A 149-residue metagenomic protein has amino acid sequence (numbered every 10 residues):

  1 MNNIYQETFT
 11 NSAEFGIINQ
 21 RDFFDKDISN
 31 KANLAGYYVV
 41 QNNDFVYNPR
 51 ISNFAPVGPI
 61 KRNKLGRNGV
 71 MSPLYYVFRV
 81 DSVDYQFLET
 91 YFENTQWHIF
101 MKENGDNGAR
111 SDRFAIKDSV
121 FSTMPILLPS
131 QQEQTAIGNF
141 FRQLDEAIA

Functional and structural regions predicted by a protein language model:
M1-Q6, T10-F45: Sequence-specific dsDNA recognition surfaces
A35-W97, R110: A short beta-sheet element
G36-V39, D84, K117, E133 (+1 more regions): Hydrophobic (often cysteine-bearing) scaffold residues that line and stabilize catalytic clefts of nucleotide/cofactor
N68-P73, G108-Q132: A short glycine-rich beta-alpha junction/loop motif
P73-Y76, Q86-F87, S119-T123, N139-R142: Positions in alpha-helical segments
L88, P125-A149: Amphipathic alpha-helical segments
M101: Residue- and microsegment-level detector for short, conserved "hotspots" that frame catalytic or cofactor-binding
G105: Catalytic machinery of carbohydrate-active enzymes, primarily nucleotide-sugar-dependent glycosyltransferases
